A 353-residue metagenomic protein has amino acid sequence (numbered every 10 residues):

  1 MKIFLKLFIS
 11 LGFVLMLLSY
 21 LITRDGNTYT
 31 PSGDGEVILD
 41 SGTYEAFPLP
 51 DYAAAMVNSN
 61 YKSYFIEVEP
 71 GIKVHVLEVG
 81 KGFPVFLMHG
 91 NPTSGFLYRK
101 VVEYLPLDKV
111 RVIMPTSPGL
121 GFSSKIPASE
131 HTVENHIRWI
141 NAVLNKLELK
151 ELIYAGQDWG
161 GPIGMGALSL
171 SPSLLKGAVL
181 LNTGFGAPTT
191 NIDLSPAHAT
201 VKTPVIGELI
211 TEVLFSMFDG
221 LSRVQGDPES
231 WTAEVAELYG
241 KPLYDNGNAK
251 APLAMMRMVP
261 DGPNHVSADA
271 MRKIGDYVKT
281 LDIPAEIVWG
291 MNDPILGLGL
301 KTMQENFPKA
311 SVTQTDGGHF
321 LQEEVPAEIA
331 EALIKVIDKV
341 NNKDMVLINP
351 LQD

Functional and structural regions predicted by a protein language model:
M1-F13: N-terminal Sec-pathway targeting helices
L15-S63, P70, V74, L97 (+7 more regions): Flexible "cap/lid" subdomain of the alpha/beta-hydrolase fold that forms the substrate-access gate
E69, V79-K81, T315: A short, compositionally biased micro-patch
L77-F122: Conserved HGGG/HGGXW glycine-rich cap/lid loop of the alpha/beta-hydrolase fold
M88-H89, V288, G317-G318: Short hydrophobic "strand-cap" motifs at the C-terminus of beta-strands
G318-A330: Catalytic histidine-centered segment of alpha/beta-hydrolase-like enzymes
I348-D353: A short, charged, Gly/Pro-tolerant segment at domain boundaries
